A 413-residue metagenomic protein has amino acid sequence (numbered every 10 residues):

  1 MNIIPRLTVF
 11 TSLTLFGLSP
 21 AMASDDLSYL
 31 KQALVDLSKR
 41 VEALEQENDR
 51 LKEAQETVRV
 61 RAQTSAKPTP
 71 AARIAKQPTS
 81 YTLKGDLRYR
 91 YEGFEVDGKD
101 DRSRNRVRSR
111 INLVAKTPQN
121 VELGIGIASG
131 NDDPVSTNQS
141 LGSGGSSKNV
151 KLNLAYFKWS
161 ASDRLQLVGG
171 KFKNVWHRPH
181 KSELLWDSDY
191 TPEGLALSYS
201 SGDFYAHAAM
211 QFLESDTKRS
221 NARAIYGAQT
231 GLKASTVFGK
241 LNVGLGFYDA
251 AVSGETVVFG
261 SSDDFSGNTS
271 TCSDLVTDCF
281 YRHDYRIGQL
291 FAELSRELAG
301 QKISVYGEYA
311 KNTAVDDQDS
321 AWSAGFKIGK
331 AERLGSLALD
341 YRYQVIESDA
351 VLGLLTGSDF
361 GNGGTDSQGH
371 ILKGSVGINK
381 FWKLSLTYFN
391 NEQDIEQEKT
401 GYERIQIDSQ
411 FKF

Functional and structural regions predicted by a protein language model:
M1-V9: Bacterial N-terminal signal peptides that target proteins for export
T8-G17: Bacterial N-terminal signal peptides
A21-D97, F413: N-terminal periplasmic/intermembrane-space "pro-region" immediately following the signal or transit peptide
P70-Q77, N112-V114, T230-A234: Short amphipathic alpha-helices and their capping/turn segments at secondary-structure boundaries
R90-R108, V114-D163, W176-D187, G307 (+2 more regions): Surface-exposed loop and membrane-interface regions of Gram-negative outer-membrane beta-barrel proteins
G93-V96, N138-S140, H177-H180, N268-T277 (+1 more regions): Extracytoplasmic loops and strand-loop junctions of Gram-negative outer membrane beta-barrel proteins
S160-L167, V175-L339, Y343, Y388 (+2 more regions): Signature for the C-terminal beta-barrel architecture of outer-membrane proteins
K330-E332, V345-D349, T356-F413: C-terminal functional modules
